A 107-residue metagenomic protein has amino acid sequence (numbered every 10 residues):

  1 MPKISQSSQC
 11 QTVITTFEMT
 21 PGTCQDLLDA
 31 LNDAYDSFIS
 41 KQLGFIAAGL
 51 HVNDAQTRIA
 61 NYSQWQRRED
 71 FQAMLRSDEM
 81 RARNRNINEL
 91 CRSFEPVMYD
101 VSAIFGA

Functional and structural regions predicted by a protein language model:
M1-Q11, E18, G49-Q56, A60 (+1 more regions): Glycine-rich beta-strand-turn "strand-cap" elements at beta-sheet edges
S5-S8, L27, Q42: Generic alpha-helix initiation/capping and coil-helix boundary signal
V13-T15, Q42: Residue-level signal for functionally critical sites in structured catalytic/ligand-binding pockets
T16-P21, S63-W65: Short beta-strand-to-loop capping motifs
E18-L31: Short, surface-exposed ligand-recognition loops at beta-strand->loop->(often short) alpha-helix junctions that present
T23, T57, D70: Short phosphate-engaging motifs
A34-I46, Q64-M98: An amphipathic, aromatic/His-enriched active-site/gating alpha helix that lines ligand/cofactor pockets
